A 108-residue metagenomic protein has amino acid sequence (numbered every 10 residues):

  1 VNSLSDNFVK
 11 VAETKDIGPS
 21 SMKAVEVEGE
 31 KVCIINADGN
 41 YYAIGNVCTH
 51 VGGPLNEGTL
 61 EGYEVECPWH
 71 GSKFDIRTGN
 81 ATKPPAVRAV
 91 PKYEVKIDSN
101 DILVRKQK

Functional and structural regions predicted by a protein language model:
V1-G62, D75-I76, A89-K108: N-terminal pre-ligand scaffold of iron-sulfur
C48, C67-H70: Short cysteine clusters
G62-P68, A81-V90: Short cysteine/histidine-rich metal-coordination sites, predominantly Zn2+-binding motifs
